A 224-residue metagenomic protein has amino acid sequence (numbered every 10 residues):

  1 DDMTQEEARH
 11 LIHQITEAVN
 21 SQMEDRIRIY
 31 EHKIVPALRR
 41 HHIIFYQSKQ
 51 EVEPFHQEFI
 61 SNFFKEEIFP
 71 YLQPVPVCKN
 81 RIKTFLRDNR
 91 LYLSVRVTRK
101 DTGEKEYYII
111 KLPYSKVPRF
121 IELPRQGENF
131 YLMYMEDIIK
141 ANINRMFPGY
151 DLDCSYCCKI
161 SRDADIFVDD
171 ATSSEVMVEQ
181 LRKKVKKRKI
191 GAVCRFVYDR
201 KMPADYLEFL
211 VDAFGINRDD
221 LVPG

Functional and structural regions predicted by a protein language model:
D1-G224: N-terminal non-catalytic structural scaffold regions of very large proteins
